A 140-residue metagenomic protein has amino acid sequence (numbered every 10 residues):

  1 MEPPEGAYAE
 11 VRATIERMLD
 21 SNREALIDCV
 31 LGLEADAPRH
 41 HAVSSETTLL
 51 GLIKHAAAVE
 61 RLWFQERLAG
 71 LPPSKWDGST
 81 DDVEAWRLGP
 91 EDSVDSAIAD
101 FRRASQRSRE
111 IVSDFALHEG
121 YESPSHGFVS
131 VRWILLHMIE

Functional and structural regions predicted by a protein language model:
E2-E5, R12-L31, A35-E84, H118-E140: Short, contiguous alpha-helical
V83-E122, R132-E140: Acidic/histidine-rich alpha-helical segments that form the ligand environment of transition-metal centers
